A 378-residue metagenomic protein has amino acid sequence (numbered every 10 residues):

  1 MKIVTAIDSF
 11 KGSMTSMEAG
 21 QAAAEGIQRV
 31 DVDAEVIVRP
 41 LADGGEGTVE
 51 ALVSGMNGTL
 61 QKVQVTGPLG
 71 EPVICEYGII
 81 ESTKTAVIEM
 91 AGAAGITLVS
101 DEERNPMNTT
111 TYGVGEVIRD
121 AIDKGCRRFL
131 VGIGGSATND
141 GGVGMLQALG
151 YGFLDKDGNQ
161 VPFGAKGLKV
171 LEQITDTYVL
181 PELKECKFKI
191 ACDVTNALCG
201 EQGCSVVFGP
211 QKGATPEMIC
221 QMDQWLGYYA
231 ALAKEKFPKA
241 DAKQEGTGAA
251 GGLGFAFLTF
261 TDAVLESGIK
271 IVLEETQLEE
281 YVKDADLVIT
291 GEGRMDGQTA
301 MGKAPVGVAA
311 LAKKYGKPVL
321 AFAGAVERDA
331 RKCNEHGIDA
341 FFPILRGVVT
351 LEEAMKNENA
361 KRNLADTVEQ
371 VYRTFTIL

Functional and structural regions predicted by a protein language model:
M1-I133, A137-L378: N-terminal loops that bind phosphate or other acidic moieties and the adjacent beta-alpha structural core
